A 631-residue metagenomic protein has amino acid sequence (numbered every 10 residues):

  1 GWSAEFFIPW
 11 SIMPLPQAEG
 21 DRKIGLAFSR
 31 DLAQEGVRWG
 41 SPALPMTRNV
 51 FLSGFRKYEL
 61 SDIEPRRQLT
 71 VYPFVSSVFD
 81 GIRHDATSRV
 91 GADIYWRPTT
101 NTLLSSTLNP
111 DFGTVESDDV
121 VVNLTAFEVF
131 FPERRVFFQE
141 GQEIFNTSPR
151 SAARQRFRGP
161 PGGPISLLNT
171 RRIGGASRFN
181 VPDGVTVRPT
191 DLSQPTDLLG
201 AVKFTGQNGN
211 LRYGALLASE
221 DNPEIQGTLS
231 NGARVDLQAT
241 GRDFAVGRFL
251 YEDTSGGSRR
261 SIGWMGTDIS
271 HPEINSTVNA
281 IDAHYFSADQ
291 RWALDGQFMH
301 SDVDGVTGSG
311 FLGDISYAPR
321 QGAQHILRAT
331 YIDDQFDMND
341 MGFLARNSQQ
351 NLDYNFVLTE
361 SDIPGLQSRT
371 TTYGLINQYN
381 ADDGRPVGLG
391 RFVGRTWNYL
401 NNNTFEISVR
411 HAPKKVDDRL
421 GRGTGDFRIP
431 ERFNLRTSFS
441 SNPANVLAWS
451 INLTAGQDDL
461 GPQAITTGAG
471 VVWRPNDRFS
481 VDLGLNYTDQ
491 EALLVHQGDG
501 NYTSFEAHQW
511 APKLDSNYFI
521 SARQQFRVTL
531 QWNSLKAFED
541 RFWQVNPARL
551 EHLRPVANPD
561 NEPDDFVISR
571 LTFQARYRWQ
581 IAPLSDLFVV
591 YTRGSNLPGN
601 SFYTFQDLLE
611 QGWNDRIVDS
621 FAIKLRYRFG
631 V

Functional and structural regions predicted by a protein language model:
G1-L250, E273, D615: Structural preference for beta-rich elements and adjacent junctions enriched in aromatics
F6, P73, S106, F204 (+7 more regions): Conserved structural-core and active-site-/substrate-pathway-adjacent residues in large, well-folded domains of enzymes
G25-A27, P73, W264-T267, M299 (+1 more regions): Extended hydrophobic secondary-structure segments that form protein cores and membrane-embedded regions
A43-R66, D221-D289, N403-G456, P462-T466 (+1 more regions): Outer-membrane beta-barrel transmembrane domain signature of Gram-negative proteins, especially the mid-to-C-terminal
P73, V90, I94, T102 (+9 more regions): Extended, hydrophobic alpha-helical segments in both membrane/secreted and soluble proteins
G81-I82, D93, T125, L192 (+8 more regions): Alpha-helix capping and helix-loop boundary segments enriched in small/acidic/polar residues
I94-L108, T205-R212, Y251-S258, A288 (+5 more regions): Short, solvent-exposed loop/edge-beta patches enriched in aromatic
D197, D289, G296-V631: Exposed, low-structure sequence patches enriched in small/polar residues
